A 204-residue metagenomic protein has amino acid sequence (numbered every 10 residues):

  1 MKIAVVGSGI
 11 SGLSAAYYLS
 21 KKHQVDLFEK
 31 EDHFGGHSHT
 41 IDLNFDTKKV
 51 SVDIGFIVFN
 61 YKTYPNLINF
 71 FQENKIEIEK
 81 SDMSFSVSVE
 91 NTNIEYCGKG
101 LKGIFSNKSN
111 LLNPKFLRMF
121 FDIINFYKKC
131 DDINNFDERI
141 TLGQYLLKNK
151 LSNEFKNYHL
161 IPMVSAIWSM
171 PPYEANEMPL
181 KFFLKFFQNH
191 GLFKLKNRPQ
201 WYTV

Functional and structural regions predicted by a protein language model:
M1-K2, T47: Short, Lys/Arg-enriched, disordered terminal segments
K2-L27: N-terminal Rossmann-like FAD-binding beta1-loop-alpha1 element of flavoenzymes
I10-S11, D32-F34, S165-A166: Short, solvent-exposed loop/turn segments at secondary-structure junctions
S20-N44: Glycine-rich FAD pyrophosphate-binding loop
I41-L67: N-terminal glycine-rich dinucleotide-binding loop that anchors FAD/FMN and/or NAD(P) in oxidoreductases
Y61-N189, F193-L195: Mobile amphipathic helical/loop "lid" adjacent to a hydrophobic cofactor/ligand pocket
L195-V204: Short, intrinsically disordered, charge-balanced linker/junction segments flanking boundaries in proteins
